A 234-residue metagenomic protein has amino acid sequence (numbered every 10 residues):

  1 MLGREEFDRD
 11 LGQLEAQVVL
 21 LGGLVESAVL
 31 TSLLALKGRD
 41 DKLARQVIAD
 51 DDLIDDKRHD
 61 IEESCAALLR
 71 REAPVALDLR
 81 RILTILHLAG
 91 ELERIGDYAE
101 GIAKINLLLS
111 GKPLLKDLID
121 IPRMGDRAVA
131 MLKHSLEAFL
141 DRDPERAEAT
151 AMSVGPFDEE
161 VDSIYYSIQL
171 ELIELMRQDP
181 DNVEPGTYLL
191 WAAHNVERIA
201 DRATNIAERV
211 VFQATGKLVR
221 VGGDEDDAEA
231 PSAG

Functional and structural regions predicted by a protein language model:
M1-G234: Cytosolic, long alpha-helical scaffolding segments
